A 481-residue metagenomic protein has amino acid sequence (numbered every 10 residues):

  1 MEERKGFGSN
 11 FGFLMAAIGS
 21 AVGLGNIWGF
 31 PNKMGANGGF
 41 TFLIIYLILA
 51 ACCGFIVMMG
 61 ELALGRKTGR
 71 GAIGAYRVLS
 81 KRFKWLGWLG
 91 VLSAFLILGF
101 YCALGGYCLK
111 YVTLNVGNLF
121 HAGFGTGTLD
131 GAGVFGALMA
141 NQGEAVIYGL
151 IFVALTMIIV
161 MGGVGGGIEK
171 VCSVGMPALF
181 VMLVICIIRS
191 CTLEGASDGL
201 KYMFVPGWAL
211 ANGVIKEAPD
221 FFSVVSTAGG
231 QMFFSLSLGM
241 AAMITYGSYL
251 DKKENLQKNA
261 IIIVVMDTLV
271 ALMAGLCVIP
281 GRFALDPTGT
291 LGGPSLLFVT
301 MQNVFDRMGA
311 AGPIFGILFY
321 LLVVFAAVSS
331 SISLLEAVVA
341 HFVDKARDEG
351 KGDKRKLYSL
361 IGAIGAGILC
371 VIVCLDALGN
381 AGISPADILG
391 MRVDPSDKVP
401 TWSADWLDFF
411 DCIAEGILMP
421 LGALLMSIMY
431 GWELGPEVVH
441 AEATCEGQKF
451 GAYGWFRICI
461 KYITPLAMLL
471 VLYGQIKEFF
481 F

Functional and structural regions predicted by a protein language model:
M1-G29, V57-L62, R66-V78, R82-W85 (+2 more regions): Membrane-interface "cap" regions at the ends of multi-pass membrane proteins
E2-F7, F11, E169, S173-I332 (+1 more regions): Membrane-embedded translocation segments of transport machinery
E2-R4, N32-N37, K67-L89, A103-G165 (+6 more regions): Inter-helical loop and helix-membrane interface segments of multi-pass membrane transporters/permeases
K5, M34-G60, L86, E144-A145 (+1 more regions): Extracellular loop-to-transmembrane helix junctions
S9-L47, A241-I244, K258-I261, V265-M266: Transmembrane helix-boundary motif of multi-pass solute transporters/channels
G12, S20, Q142, V146-I147 (+5 more regions): Loop-to-transmembrane helix boundary motifs in multi-pass membrane proteins
G12-I18, V91, L119-M161, S237-I244 (+4 more regions): Transmembrane alpha-helical segments of multi-pass small-molecule transport proteins
D394-G431, K449-F481: A generic transmembrane alpha-helix motif of multi-pass inner-membrane proteins
